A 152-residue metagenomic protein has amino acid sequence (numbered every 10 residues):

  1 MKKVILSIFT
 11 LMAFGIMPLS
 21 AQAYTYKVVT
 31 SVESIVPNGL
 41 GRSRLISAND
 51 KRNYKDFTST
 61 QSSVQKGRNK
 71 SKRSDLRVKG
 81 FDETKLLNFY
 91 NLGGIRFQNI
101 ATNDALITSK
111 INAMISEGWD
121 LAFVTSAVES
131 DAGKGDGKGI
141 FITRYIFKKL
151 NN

Functional and structural regions predicted by a protein language model:
V4, P18-N152: Terminus-proximal functional modules
V4-F14: Sec-dependent N-terminal signal peptides
